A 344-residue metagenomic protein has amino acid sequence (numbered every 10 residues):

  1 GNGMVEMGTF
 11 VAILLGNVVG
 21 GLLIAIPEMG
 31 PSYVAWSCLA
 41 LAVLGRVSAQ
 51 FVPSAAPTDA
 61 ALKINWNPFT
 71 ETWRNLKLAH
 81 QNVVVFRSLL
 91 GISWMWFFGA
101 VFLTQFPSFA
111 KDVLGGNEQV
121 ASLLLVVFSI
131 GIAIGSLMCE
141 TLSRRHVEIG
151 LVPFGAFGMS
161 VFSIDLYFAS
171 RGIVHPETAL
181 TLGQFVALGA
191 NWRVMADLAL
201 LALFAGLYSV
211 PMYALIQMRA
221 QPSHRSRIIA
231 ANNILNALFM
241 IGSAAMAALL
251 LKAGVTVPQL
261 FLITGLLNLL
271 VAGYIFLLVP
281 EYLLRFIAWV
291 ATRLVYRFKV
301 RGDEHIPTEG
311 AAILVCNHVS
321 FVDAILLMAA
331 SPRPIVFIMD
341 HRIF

Functional and structural regions predicted by a protein language model:
G1-A25, A42, R87-G91, M95-T104 (+5 more regions): Substrate-agnostic recognition of the 12-TM MFS/MFS-like secondary transporter fold
G3-D59, G131, M159, P258-A272: Hydrophobic alpha-helical transmembrane segments
L22-A40, N117-L123, E148-G150, T181-W192 (+1 more regions): A membrane-interface helix-boundary motif in multi-pass transporters
S54-G91, V113, T178-A187: Juxtamembrane intracellular "pre-TM" segments in multi-pass secondary transporters
T104-V120: Short amphipathic helix-loop junctions that connect adjacent transmembrane helices in Major Facilitator Superfamily/SLC
T141-V161, T256-V257: Cytoplasmic membrane-interface "Motif A"-like loop-to-helix N-cap segments of 12-TM Major Facilitator Superfamily
F157-A187: C-terminal ends and interior cores of transmembrane alpha-helices in multi-pass membrane transporters/permeases
T308-F344: Catalytic core of membrane glycerolipid acyltransferases/transacylases, capturing the structured, soluble-facing
